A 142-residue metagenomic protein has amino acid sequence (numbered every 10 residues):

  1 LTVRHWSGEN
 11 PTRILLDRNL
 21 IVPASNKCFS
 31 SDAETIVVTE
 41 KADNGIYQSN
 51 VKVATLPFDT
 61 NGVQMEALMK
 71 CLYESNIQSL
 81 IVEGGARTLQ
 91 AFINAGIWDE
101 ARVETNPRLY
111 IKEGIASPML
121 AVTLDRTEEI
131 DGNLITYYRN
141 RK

Functional and structural regions predicted by a protein language model:
L1-K142: Enzymes that bind and transform nitrogen-containing heteroaromatic metabolites
